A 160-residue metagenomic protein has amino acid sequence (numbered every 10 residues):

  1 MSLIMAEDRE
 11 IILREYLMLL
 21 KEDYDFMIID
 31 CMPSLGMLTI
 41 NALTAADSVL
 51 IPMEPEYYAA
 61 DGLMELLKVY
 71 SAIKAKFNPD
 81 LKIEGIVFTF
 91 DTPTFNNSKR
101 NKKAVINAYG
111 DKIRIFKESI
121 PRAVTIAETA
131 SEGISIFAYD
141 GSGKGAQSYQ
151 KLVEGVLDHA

Functional and structural regions predicted by a protein language model:
M1-E22, F77, A130-S131: P-loop/Walker-type NTP enzyme "switch/lid" segment
L3, L13, I126, I136-Y139: Short clusters of hydrophobic/aromatic residues that line enzyme substrate/ligand-binding pockets
A6, A59-G62, G145: Short, conserved glycine- and acidic-residue-centered signature motifs in active-site or ligand-binding loops
I12, E65, S148: Charged catalytic carboxylate motif
M18-P121: Conserved catalytic-core segment of NTP-binding enzymes
R122-E128: Short, glycine-rich, amphipathic interfacial segments at transmembrane boundaries or analogous
T129-Q150: C-terminal boundary of histidine-terminating zinc-finger modules
K151-A160: C-terminal alpha-helix
